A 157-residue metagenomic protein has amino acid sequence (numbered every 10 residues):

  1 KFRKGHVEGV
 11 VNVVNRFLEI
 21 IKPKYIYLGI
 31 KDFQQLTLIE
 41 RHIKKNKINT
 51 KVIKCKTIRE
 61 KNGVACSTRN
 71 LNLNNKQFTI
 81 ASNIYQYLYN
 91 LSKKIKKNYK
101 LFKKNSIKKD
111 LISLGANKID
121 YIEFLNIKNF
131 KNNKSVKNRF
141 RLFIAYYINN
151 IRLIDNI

Functional and structural regions predicted by a protein language model:
K1-A116, L125, N150, I157: Nucleotidyltransferase catalytic core that binds NTPs
I119-Y121: Short, hydrophobic-rich beta-strand element in sensory/regulatory alpha-beta domains
E123-N156: A C-terminal functional module that forms or caps the active site or interfaces directly with catalytic machinery
